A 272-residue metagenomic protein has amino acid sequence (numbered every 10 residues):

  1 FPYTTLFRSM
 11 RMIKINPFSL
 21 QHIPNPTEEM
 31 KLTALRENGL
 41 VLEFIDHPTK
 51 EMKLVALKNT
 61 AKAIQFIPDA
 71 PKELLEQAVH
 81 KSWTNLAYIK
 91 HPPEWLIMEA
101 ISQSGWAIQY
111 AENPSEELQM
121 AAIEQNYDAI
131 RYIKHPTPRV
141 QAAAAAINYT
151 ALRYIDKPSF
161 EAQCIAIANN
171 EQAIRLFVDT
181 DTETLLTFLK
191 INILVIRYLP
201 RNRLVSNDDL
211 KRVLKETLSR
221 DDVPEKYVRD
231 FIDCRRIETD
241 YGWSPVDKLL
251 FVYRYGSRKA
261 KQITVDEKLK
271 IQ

Functional and structural regions predicted by a protein language model:
F1-L6: Short, small-residue-biased leader/transition segments that mark boundaries at the very start of proteins
F7-Q272: Alpha-helical scaffold segments
